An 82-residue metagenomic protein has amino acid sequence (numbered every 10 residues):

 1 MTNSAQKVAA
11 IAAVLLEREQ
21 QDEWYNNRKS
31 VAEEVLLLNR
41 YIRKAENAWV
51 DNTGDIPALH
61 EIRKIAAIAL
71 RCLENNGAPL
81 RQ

Functional and structural regions predicted by a protein language model:
M1-Q82: Flexible "arm" and connector segments at domain edges
